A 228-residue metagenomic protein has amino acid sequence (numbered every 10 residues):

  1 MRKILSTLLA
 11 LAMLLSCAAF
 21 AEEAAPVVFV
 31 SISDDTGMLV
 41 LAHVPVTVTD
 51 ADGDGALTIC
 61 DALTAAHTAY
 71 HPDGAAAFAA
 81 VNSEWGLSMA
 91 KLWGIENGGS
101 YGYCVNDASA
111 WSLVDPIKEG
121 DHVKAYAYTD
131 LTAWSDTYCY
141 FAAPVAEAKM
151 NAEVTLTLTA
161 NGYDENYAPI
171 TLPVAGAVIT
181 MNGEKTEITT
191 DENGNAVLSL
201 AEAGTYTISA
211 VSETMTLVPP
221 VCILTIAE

Functional and structural regions predicted by a protein language model:
M1-A24: Gram-positive cell-envelope targeting signals
E22-E228: Ubiquitin-like/PB1-type beta-grasp interaction modules and other compact soluble beta-rich domains
